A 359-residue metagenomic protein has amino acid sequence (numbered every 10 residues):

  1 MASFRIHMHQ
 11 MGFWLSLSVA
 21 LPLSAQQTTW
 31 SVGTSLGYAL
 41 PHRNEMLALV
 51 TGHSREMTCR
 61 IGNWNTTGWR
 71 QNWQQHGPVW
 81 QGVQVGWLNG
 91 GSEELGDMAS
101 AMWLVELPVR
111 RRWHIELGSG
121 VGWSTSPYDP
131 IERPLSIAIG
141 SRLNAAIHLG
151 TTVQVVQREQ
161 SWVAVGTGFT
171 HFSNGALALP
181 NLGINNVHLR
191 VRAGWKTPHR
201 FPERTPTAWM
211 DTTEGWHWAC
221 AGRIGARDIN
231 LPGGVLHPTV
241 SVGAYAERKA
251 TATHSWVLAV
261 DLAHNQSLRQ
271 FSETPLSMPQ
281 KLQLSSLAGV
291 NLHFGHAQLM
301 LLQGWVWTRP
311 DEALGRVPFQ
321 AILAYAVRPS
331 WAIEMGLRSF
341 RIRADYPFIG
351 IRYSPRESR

Functional and structural regions predicted by a protein language model:
T28, T51-M57, L95-A101, S141-I147 (+6 more regions): Residues that define the transmembrane beta-barrel architecture of outer-membrane proteins
T28-V32, V79-V83, W113-S119, V163-T167 (+8 more regions): Transmembrane beta-strands of outer-membrane beta-barrel proteins
T34-L40, N63-N65, V85-G91, S119-P127 (+8 more regions): Transmembrane beta-strands of outer-membrane beta-barrel pores
N44-L47, L88-G91, R133-I139, N174-N181 (+5 more regions): Extracellular loop and loop/strand-boundary signature of outer-membrane beta-barrel proteins
M57-N63, Q71, A101-V109, L117-V121 (+9 more regions): Residues on the lipid-exposed face of transmembrane beta-strands in outer-membrane beta-barrel proteins
C59, N185-R204, A344-R359: Outer-membrane beta-barrel "beta-signal"
T67-Q71, R111-I115, I147, R158-V163 (+5 more regions): Repeated loop/turn-to-beta-strand initiation elements of outer-membrane beta-barrel proteins
P198, T213-I229, G233-G304: Detector for outer-membrane/organellar transmembrane beta-barrel domains, recognizing the amphipathic beta-strand
